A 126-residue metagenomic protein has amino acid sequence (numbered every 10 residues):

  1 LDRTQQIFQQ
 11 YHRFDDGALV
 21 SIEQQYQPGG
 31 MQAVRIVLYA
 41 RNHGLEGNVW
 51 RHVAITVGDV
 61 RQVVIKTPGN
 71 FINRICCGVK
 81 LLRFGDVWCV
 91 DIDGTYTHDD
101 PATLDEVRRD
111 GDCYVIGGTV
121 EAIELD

Functional and structural regions predicted by a protein language model:
L1-D126: Surface-exposed, interaction-prone regions used to assemble/regulate multi-protein complexes
